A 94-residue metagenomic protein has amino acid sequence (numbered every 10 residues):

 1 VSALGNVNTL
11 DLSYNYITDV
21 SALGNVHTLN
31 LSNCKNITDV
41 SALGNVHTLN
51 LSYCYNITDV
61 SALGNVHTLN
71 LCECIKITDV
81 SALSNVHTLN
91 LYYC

Functional and structural regions predicted by a protein language model:
N6-T18, N25-I37, N45-I57, N65-I77 (+1 more regions): Concave beta-strand-loop units of leucine-rich repeat
